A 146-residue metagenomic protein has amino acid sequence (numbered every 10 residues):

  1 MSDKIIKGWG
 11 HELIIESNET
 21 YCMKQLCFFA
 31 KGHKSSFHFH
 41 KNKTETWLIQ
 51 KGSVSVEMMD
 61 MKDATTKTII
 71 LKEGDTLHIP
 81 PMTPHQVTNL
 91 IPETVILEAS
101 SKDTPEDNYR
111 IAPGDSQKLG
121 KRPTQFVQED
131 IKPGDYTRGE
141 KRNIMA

Functional and structural regions predicted by a protein language model:
S2-H38, K43: A short glycine-rich, His/Asp/Glu-containing loop-to-beta-strand
L26, S36, E45-T46, T68 (+2 more regions): Short, surface-exposed charged micro-motifs
S35-F37, V56-M58, H78-I79, P84-L90 (+1 more regions): Short beta-strand His + acidic residue motifs that chelate non-heme Fe in jelly-roll/DSBH and cupin folds
F39-K41, L48-I49, N89-P92: Short glycine/proline-enriched turns and hinge-like loops at secondary-structure junctions
N42-D60: Glycine- and acidic-residue-biased ligand/ion/polar-headgroup-sensing regions
D60-M82: Short acidic-glycine-tyrosine-enriched beta hairpin
Q86-A146: Double-stranded beta-helix
